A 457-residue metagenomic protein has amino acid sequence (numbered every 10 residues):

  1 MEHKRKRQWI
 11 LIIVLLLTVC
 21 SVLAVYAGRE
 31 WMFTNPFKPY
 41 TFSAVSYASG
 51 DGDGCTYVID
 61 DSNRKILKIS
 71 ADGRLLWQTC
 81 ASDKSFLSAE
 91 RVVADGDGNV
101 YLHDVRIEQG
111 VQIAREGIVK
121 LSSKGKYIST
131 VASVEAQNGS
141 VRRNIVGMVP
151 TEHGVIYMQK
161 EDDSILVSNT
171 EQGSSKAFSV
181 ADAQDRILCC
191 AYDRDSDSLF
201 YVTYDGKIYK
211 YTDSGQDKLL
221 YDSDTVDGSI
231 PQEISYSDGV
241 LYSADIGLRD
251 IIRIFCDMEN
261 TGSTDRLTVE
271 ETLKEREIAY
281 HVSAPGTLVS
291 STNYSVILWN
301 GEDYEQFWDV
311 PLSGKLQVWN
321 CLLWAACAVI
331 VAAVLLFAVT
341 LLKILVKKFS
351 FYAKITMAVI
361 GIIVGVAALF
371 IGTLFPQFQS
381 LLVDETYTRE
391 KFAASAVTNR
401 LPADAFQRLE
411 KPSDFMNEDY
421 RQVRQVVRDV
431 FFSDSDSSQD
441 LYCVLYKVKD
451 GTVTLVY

Functional and structural regions predicted by a protein language model:
Q8-A27, C327-K343, F349-Q377: Extreme N-terminal signal-anchor transmembrane helix of membrane signaling/transducer proteins, especially in bacteria
P36-S43, C80-K84, A132-V141, F178-Q184 (+2 more regions): Surface loop/turn motifs at the tips and blade-to-blade linkers of beta-strand repeat domains
K38-R64: Beta-strand-rich domains and repeat architectures in extracellular enzymes and scaffolds, especially beta-propellers
P39, P376-N399, N417-E418: Juxtamembrane membrane-water interface segments immediately C-terminal to a transmembrane helix
S43-A48, F86-V93, S140-P150, Q184-D193 (+2 more regions): Repeated scaffold domains used in trafficking and secretory/extracellular systems, primarily beta-propellers
C55-V58, N99-Y101, V155-Y157, S198-Y201 (+3 more regions): Conserved beta-propeller blade signature
K65-L67, E116-V119, S164-V167, K207-Y209 (+2 more regions): A short loop-to-beta-strand structural motif that recurs across blades of beta-propeller domains
N417-Y457: Extracytoplasmic ligand-binding sensor domains of the Cache superfamily
